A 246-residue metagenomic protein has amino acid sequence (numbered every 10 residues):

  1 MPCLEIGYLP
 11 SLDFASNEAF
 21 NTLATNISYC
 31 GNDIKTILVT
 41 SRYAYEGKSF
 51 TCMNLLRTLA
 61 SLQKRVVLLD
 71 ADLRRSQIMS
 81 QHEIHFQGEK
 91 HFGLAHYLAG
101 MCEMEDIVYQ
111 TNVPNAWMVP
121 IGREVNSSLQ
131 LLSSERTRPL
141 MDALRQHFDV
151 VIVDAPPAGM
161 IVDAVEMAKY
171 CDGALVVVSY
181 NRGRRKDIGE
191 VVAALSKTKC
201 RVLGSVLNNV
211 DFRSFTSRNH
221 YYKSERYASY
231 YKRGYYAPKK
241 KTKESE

Functional and structural regions predicted by a protein language model:
M1-E246: P-loop NTP-binding module
